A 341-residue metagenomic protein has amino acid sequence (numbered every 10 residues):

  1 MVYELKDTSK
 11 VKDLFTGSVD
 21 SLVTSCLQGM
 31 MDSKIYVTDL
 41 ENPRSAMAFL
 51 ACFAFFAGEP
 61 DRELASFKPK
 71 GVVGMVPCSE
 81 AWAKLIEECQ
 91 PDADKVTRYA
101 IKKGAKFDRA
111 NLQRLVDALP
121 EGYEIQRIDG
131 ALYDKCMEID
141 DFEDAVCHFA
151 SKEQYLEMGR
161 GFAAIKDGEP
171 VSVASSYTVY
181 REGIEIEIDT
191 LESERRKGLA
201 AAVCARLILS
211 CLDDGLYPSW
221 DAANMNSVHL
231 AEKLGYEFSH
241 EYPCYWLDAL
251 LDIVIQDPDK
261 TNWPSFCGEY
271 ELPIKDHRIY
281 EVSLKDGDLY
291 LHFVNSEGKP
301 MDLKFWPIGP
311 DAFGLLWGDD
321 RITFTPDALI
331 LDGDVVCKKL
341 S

Functional and structural regions predicted by a protein language model:
M1-D20, F107-K152: Short amphipathic alpha-helix that is part of the acyltransferase structural core
L27-L40, L50, E153-F162, I184: A short helix-loop-beta-strand connector motif used in the catalytic cores of GNAT acetyltransferases and, in some
M30-K135, Y245-W246: Acyl-donor-binding surface of acyltransferase catalytic domains
R62-F67, I186, R196-S210, H229 (+1 more regions): Conserved acetyl-CoA-binding loop-helix of GNAT-fold acetyltransferases
G71-E80, C211-A223: Conserved GNAT acetyl-CoA-binding A-motif
A83-A93, A223-E241: Conserved active-site alpha-helix within GNAT-family acetyltransferase domains
S151-L191: A conserved beta-strand-loop-helix scaffold within acyl/acetyltransferase catalytic domains
L251-S341: Peripheral terminal and inter-domain segments
